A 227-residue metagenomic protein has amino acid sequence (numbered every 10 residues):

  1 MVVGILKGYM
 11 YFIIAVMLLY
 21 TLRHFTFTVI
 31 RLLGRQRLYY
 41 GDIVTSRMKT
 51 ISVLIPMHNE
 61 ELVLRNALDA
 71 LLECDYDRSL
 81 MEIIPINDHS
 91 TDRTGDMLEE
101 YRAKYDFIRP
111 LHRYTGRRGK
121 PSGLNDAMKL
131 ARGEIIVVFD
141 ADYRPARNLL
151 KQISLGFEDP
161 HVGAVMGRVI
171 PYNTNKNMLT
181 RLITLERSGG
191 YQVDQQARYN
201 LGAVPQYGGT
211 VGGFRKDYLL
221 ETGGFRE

Functional and structural regions predicted by a protein language model:
M1-R47, Q195: N-terminal membrane-anchoring/stem segments of glycan-assembly enzymes
F25-L80: N-terminal signal-anchor transmembrane helix
E60-V63, S90, G116, K120: Phosphate/oxyanion-binding active-site loops and adjacent basic polyanion-contact surfaces
D69-H112, G116: Acidic donor-binding segment of Leloir-type glycosyltransferases
R102-Y114, G119-G133, R147-E227: Long helical/loop segments within the catalytic core of UDP-sugar-dependent glycosyltransferases, especially the large
I136: Short aromatic/hydrophobic "clamp" motif used to bind/position activated sugar donors
D140-R144: The conserved acidic donor/metal-binding loop of glycosyltransferases
